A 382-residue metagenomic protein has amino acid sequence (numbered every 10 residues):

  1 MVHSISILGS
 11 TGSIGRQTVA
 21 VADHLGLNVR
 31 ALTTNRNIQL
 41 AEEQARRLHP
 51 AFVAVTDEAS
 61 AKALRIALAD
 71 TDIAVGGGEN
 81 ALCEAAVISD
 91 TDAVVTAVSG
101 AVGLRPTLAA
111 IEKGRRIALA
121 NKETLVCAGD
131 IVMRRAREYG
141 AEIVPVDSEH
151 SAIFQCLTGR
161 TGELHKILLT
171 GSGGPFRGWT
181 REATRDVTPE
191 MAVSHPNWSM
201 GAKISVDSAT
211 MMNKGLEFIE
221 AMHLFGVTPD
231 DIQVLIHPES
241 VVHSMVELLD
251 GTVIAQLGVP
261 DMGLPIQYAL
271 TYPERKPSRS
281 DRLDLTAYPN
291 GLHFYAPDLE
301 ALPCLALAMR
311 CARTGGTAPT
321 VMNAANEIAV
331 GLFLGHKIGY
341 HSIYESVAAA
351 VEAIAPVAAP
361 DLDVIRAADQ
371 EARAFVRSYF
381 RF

Functional and structural regions predicted by a protein language model:
M1-F382: Catalytic, metal-anchored helix/loop core of enzyme active sites in primary metabolism
